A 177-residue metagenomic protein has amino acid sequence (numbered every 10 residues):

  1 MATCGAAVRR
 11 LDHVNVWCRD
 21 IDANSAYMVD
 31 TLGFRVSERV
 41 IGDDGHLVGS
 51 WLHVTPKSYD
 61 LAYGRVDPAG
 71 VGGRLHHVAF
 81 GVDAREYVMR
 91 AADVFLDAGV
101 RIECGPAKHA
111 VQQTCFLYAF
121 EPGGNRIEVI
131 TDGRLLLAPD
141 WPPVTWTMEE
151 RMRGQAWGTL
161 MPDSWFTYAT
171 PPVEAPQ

Functional and structural regions predicted by a protein language model:
M1-T3, A62-P68: Short beta-strand/turn micro-motifs at beta-sheet edges
M1-V14, G49-P56: Active-site-adjacent scaffolding segments
R9, V16-A26, F80-I127, T131-Q177: Vicinal oxygen chelate
R10, H46, R74, Q113: Exposed loop/turn and edge beta-strand positions of beta-sandwich/beta-sheet ligand-binding modules
W17-Y59: Core segments of cupin and vicinal oxygen chelate
G42-D44, A69-G70, K108-Q112: A short beta-turn/loop motif at secondary-structure boundaries
S50, H76-H77: Conserved acetyl-CoA binding element of GNAT-fold acetyltransferases
Y59-Y63, D93: Intrinsic, low-complexity N-terminal interaction/targeting segments
